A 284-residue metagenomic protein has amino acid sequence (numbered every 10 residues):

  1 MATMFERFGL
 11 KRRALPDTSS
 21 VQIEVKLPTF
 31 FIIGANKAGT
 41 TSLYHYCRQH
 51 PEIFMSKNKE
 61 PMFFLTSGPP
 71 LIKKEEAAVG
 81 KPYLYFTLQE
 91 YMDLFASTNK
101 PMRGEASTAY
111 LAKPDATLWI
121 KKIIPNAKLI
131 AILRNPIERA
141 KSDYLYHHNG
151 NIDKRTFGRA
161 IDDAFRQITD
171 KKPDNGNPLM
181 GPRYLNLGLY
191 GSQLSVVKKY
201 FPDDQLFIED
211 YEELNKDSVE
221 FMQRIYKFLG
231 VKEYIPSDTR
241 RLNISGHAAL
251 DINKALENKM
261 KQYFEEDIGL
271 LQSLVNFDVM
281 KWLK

Functional and structural regions predicted by a protein language model:
M1-S107, I123-A127, R139-D163, K171-D174 (+1 more regions): PAPS-dependent sulfotransferase catalytic core
G39-T40, Y91, G104, I120 (+7 more regions): Generic structural signal for small/hydrophobic residues in well-ordered secondary structure, especially within
N58-K59, I137, S195-L270, N276-K284: The conserved 3'-phosphoadenosine-5'-phosphosulfate
Y83-S97, N151-F221, F228, E233 (+1 more regions): PAPS-dependent sulfotransferase catalytic domain
S107-T108, K171-N186, I244-N258: Surface-exposed cleft-lining segments at the edges of enzyme active sites
T108-A112, E212: Short beta->alpha connector loops
A112-D115, K141, V219: Short N-terminal helix/helix-N-cap motif within the alpha/beta-hydrolase-1
A112-I130, G191: ATP-dependent NMP and nucleoside kinases share a basic, alpha-helical "lid"
